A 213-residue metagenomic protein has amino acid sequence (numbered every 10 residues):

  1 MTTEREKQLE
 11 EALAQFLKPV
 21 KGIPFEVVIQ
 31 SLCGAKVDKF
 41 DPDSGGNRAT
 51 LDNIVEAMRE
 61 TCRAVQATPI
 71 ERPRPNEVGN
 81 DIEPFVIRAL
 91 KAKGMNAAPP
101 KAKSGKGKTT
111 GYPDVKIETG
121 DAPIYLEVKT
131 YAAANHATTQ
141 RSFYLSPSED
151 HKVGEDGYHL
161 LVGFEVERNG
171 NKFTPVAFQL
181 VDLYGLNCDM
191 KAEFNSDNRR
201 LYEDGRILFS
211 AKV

Functional and structural regions predicted by a protein language model:
M1-D81, F85: Interdomain/boundary linker segments immediately adjacent to catalytic/signaling cores
T2, E6-L9, Q15-L17, K103-G120: Long, acidic, intrinsically disordered low-complexity segments
N76, E83, I87-E118: A short acidic/basic microdomain associated with nuclease active sites
Y112, P123, Y158: Extracellular structured ligand-interaction cores
V115-I117, I124-A132: Conserved catalytic cores of phosphodiester-cleaving nucleases, focusing on short active-site segments
T119-A122, G154-E155: A short, structured loop/turn motif at beta-sheet edges
K129-F173: Catalytic cores of nucleic-acid endonucleases
Y158-V213: Domain-level recognition of nuclease-like catalytic cores that cleave nucleotide substrates
